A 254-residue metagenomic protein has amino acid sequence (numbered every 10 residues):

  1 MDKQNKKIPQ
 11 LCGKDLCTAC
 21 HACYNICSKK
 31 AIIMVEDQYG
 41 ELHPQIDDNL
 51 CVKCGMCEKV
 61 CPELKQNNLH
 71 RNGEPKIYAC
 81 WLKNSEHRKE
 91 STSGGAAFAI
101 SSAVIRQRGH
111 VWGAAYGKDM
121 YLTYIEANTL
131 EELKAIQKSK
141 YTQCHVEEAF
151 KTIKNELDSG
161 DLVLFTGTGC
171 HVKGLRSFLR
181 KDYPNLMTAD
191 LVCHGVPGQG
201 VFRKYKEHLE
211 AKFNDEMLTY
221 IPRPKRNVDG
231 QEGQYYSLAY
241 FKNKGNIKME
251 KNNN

Functional and structural regions predicted by a protein language model:
M1-I26, K30-M34: Ferredoxin-type iron-sulfur electron-transfer modules and their immediate structural context
D2-Q4, D37, Y78-W81: A short alpha-helix capping/helix-coil boundary motif
K7-Q10, L42-H43, N84-E86: A short, structure-level motif marking secondary-structure boundaries and short turns
I8, V35-D37, E156, D182: Sterically constrained small-residue positions within well-ordered secondary structures of folded domains
A22-Y39, H43-Q45, M56-G73: Iron-sulfur cluster-binding cysteine motifs and their immediate structural context in ferredoxin-like electron-transfer
N49-L50: Short, charged amphipathic alpha-helical surface segments
K65-N254: Iron-sulfur-associated redox domains of electron-transfer enzymes in respiratory and anaerobic energy metabolism
